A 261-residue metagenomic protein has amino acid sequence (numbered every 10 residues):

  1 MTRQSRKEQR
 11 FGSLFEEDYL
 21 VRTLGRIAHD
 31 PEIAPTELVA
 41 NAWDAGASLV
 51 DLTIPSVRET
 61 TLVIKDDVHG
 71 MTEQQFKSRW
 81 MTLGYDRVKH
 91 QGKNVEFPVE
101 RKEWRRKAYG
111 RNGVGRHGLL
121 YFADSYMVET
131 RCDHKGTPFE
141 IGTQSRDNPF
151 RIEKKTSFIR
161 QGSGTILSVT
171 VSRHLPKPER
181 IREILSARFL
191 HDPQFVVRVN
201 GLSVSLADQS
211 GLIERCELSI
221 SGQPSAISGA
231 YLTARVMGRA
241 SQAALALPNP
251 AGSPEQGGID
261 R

Functional and structural regions predicted by a protein language model:
M1-V169: GHKL (Bergerat-fold) ATPase N-terminal catalytic module, capturing the glycine-rich phosphate-binding loop and acidic
R160-R261: Glycine/threonine-rich ATP-lid/beta-loop region of ATP-binding domains
